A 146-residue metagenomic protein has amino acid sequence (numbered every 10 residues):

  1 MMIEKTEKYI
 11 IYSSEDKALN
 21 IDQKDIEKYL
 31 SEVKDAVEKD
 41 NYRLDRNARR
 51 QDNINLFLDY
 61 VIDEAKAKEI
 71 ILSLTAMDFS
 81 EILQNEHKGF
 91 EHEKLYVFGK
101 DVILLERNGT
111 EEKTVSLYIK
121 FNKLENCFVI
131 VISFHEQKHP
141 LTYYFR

Functional and structural regions predicted by a protein language model:
M1-F98: Compact soluble domain cores
A76-F128: Functional cores of ribonucleases/endoribonucleases
F121-R146: A short, surface-exposed interaction/processing loop segment used at functional sites
